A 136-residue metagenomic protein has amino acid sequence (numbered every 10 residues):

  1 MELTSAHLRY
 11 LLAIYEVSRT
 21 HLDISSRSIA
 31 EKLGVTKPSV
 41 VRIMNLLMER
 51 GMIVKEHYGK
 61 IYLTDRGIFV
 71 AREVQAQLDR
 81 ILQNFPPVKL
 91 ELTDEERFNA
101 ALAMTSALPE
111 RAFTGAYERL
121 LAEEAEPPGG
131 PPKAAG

Functional and structural regions predicted by a protein language model:
M1-V35: N-terminal helix-turn-helix DNA-binding core of bacterial DNA-binding proteins
P38: Key DNA-contact positions within bacterial/archaeal DNA-binding proteins
M44-N45: Short, hydrophobic-biased segments on the C-terminal half of alpha helices that form "recognition helices"
M48-Y58: A short, conserved structural fragment
G59-Q77: Basic, amphipathic "hinge/linker" alpha-helix immediately C-terminal to the N-terminal HTH DNA-binding motif
Q75-E110: Arg/Lys-rich, alpha-helical DNA-contact motif
F98-G136: C-terminal regulatory/oligomerization modules of transcriptional regulators
